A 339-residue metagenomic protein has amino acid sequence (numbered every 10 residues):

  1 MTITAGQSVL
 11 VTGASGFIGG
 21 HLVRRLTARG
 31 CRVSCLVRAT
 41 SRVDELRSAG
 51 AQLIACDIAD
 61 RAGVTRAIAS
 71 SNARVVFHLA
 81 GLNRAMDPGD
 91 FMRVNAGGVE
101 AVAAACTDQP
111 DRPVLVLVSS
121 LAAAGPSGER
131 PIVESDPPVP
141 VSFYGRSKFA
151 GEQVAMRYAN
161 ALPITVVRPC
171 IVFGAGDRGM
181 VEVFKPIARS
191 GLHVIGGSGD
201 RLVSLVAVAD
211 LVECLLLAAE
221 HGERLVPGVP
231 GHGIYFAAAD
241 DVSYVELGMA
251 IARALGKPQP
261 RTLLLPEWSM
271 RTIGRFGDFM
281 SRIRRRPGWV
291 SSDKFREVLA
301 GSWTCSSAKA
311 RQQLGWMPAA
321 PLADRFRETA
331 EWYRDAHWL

Functional and structural regions predicted by a protein language model:
V9-R29: N-terminal Rossmann NAD(P)H-binding glycine-rich loop of SDR-like oxidoreductase domains
E45-R47, A51-G97, A101, A123-A124: NAD(P)H-binding glycine-rich loop region in Rossmannoid oxidoreductase-like domains and their noncatalytic homologs
H78, E100-F143, T165: Conserved Rossmann-fold NAD(P)-dependent oxidoreductase catalytic core, especially the SDR/UDP-sugar
V141-T165: Active-site Tyr-X1-5-Lys
K185-D210, C214-A218, G222, V226-G231: A conserved pocket-lining segment of Rossmann-fold NAD(P)-dependent short-chain dehydrogenase/reductase
V208, M249, I273-M317: Conserved C-terminal active-site "lid" loop/helix of NAD(P)H-dependent oxidoreductases that clamps the redox cofactor
H221-W289, A323, R327-A330: Mid/C-terminal beta-alpha module of Rossmann-like enzyme folds, strongest in SDR-family dehydrogenases/epimerases
C305-Q313, M317-L339: Amphipathic terminal alpha-helices
